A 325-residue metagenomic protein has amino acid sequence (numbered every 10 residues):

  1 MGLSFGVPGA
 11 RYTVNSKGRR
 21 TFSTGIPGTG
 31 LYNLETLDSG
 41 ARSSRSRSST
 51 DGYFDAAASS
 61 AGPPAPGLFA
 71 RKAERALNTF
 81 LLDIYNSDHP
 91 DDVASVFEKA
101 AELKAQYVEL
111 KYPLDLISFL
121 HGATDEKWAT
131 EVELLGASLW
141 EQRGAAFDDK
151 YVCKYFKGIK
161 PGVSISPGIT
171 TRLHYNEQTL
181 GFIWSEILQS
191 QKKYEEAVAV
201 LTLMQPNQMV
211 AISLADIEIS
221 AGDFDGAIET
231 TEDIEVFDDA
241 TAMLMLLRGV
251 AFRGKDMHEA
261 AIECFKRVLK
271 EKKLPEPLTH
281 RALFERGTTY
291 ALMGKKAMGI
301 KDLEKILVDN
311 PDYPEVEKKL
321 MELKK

Functional and structural regions predicted by a protein language model:
M1-Y53: A membrane-pore/channel beta-structure motif
P63-Q106, D115-G122, E177-A199, M209-D216: Alpha-helical segment of the N-proximal tetratricopeptide repeat
F69-F80, Y107-P113, R143-A146, R172-G181 (+3 more regions): Generic helix N-cap/helix-start motif at coil->alpha-helix transitions
A94-T130, A137-V152, L203-S220, Y313-E315 (+1 more regions): Short, charge-rich amphipathic alpha-helical segments embedded in non-transmembrane helical bundles/solenoids
A100-Y107, G136-Q142, G168-L173, A199-N207 (+3 more regions): Solenoid-like repeat scaffolds
S118-L120, E186, D216, V250 (+3 more regions): Residue-level recognition of tetratricopeptide repeat
A123-E126, Q191, A221, K255 (+1 more regions): Structural motif corresponding to the intra-repeat A-B loop/turn of tetratricopeptide repeats
